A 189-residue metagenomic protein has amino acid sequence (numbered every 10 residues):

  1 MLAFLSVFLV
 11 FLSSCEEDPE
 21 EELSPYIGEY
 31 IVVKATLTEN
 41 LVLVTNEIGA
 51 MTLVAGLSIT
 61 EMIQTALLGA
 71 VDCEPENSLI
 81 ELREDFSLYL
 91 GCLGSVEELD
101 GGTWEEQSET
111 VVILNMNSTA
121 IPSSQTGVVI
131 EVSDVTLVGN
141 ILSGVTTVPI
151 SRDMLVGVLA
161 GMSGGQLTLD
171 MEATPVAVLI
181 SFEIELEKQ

Functional and structural regions predicted by a protein language model:
M1-L5: Sec-dependent signal peptide recognition, specifically the positively charged N-region followed immediately by
V10-S14: C-terminal motif of bacterial Sec signal peptides marking the signal peptidase cleavage site
E16-G101, Q107-Q189: Lipid interaction determinants
